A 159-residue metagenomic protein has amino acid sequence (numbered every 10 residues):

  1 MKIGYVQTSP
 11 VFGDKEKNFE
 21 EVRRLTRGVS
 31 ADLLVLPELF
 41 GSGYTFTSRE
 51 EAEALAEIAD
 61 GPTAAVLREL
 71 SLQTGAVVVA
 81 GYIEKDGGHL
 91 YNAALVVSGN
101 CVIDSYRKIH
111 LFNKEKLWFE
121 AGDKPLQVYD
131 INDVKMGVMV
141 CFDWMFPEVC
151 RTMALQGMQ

Functional and structural regions predicted by a protein language model:
M1-Y5: Extreme N-terminal starter segment of soluble prokaryotic enzymes
V6, L34, G137-M139: Hydrophobic positions in the central parallel beta-sheet of the AAA+
Q7-L25: N-terminal phosphate-binding loop and adjacent alpha-helix
T8-V11, L39-F40, I83, L111: Hydrophobic pocket-lining residues within nucleotide cofactor-binding pockets
K17, A59-T63, F119-A121, M145: Short secondary-structure boundary/capping elements
R24-G99: Cys-nucleophile CN-hydrolase/nitrilase-fold catalytic domain and related Cys-dependent amidase chemistry that acts on
K85-M158: Active-site catalytic loop in hydrolytic enzyme cores
